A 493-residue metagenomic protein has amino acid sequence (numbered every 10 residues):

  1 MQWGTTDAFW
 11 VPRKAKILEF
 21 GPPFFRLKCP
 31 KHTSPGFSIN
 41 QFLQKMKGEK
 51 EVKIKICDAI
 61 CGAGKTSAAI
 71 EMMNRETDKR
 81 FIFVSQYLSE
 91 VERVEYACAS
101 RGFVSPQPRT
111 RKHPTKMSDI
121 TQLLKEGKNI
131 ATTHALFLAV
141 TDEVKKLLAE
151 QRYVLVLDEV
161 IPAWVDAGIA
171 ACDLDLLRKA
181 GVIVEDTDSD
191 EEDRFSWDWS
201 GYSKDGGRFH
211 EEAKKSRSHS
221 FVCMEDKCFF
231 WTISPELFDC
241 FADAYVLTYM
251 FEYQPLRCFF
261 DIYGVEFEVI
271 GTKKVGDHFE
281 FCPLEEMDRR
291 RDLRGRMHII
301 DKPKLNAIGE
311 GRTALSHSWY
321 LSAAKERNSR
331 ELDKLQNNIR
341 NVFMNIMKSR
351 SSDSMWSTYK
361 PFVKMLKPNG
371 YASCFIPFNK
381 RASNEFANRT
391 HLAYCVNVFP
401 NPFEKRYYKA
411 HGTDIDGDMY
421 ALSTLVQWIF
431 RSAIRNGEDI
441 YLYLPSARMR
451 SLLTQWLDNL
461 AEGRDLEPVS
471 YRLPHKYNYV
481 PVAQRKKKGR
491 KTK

Functional and structural regions predicted by a protein language model:
K53-A69: Walker A/P-loop
C57-I60, G102, P106-R109, C172-I376 (+1 more regions): Positively charged, amphipathic N-terminal segments that serve as targeting/anchoring signals
A68, M73-G102: Conserved Walker A/P-loop ATP-binding site and its immediately adjacent core in helicase/helicase-like ATPase domains
K79-Y87, A244-V246, S354-Y359, Y441-S446: Conserved RecA-like ASCE P-loop NTPase motor core of nucleic-acid helicases/translocases
R101-A139: Inter-Walker segment of RecA-like/P-loop motor cores
L136-A149: Conserved helix/coil segment N-terminal to the catalytic DExD/H
A139-V140, G370-L452, N459: Conserved RecA-like P-loop NTPase helicase motor core
K146-E185: SF2 helicase catalytic motif II
